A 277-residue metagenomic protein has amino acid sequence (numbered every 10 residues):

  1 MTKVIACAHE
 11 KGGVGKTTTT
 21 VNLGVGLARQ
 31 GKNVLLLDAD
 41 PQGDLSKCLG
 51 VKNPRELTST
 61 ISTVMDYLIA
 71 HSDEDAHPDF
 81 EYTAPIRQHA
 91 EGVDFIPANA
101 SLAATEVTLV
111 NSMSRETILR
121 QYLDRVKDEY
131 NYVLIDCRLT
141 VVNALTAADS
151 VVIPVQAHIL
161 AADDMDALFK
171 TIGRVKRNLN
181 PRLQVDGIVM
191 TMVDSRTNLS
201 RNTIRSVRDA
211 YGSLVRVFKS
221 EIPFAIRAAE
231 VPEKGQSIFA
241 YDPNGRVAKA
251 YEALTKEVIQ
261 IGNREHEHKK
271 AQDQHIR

Functional and structural regions predicted by a protein language model:
M1-R277: P-loop NTP-binding core
